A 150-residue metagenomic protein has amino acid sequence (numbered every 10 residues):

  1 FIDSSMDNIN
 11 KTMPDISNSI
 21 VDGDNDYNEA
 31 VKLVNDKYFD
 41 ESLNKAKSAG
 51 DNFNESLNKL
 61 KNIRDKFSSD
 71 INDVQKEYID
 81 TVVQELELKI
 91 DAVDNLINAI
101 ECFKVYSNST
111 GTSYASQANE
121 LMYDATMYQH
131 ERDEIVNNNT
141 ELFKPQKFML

Functional and structural regions predicted by a protein language model:
F1-E55, K59, E85-L150: C-terminal amphipathic alpha-helix
N52-D80: Structured, soluble extracytoplasmic/luminal domains of envelope-associated proteins
